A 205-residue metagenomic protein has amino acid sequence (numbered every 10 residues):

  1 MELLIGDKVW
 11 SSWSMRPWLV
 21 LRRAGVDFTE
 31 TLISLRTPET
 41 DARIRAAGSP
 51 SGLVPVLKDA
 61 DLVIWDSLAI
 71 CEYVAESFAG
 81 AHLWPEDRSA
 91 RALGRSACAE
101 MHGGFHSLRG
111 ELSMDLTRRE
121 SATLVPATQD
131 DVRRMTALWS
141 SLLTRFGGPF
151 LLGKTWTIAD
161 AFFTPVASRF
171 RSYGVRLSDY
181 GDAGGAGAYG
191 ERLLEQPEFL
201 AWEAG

Functional and structural regions predicted by a protein language model:
M1-V125: GST-like domain detector, emphasizing the conserved glutathione-binding G-site in the N-terminal thioredoxin-like
M101-E195: GST-like fold's C-terminal all-alpha helical module
